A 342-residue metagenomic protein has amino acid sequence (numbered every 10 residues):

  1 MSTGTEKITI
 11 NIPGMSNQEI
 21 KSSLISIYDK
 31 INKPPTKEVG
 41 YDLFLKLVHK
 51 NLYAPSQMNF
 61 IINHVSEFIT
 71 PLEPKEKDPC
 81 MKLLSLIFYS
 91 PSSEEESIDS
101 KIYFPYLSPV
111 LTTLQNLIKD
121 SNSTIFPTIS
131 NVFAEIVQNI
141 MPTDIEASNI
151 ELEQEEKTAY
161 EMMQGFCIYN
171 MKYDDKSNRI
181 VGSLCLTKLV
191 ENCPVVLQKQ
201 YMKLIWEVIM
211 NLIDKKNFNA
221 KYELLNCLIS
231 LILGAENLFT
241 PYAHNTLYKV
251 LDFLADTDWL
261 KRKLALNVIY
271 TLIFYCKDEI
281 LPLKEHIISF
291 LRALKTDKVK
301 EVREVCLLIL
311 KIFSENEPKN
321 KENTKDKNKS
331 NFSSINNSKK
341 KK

Functional and structural regions predicted by a protein language model:
S2-S22, P35, V39, H286-K342: Eukaryotic acidic, Ser/Thr-rich intrinsically disordered low-complexity regions
T5, T9-Y28, K37-G40, A54-S66 (+7 more regions): Core helices of alpha-solenoid repeat scaffolds
I12, L47-Q57, I87-Y106, S123 (+6 more regions): Flexible helix-coil junctions and inter-repeat linker/turn elements that act as hinges within alpha-solenoid scaffolds
I27, L43-K50, V65-I69, C80-E94 (+10 more regions): Hydrophobic residues within the alpha-helices of tandem HEAT/HEAT-like
N32-K33, L72-E73, S121-N122, D174-D175 (+3 more regions): Short inter-helical turns and helix N-cap capping residues of alpha-solenoid HEAT/ARM repeat scaffolds
F60-N63, F68, E73, S123: N-terminal interaction modules that seed assembly of large macromolecular complexes
K261, V268-L272, C276-F290: Juxtamembrane loop segments immediately following a transmembrane helix
